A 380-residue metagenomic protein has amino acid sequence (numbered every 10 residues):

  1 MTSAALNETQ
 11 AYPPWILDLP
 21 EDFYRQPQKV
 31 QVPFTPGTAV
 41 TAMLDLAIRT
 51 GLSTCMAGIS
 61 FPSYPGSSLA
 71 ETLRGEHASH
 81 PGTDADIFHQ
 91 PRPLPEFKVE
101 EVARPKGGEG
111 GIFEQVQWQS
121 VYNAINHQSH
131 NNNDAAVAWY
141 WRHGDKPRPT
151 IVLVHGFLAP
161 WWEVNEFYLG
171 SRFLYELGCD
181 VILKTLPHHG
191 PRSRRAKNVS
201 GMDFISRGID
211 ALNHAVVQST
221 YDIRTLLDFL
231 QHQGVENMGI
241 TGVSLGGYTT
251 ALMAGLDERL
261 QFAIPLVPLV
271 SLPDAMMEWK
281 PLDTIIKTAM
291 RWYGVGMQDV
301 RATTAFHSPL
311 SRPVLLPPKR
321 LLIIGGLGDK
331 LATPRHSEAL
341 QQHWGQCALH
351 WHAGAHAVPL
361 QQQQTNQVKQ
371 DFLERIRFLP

Functional and structural regions predicted by a protein language model:
M1-A124: N-terminal targeting or regulatory segments adjacent to alpha/beta-hydrolase or S9 domains
H130-A135, R142-T150, L316: Proline/glycine-enriched tight loop/beta-turn segments at coil->beta junctions that connect or precede beta-strands
L153-V217: Cap/lid segment of the alpha/beta-hydrolase catalytic domain
T241-T250: Gly/Ala-rich beta-loop-alpha elbow adjacent to hydrolase catalytic centers
A251-Q298, W351: Hydrolase active-site cap/lid region
L316-P317, L322-G325, D329: Short beta-strand/loop motif that positions the catalytic acidic residue of the alpha/beta-hydrolase fold
K330-H336, Q361: Conserved alpha/beta-hydrolase "acid-adjacent" motif
G354-Q367: Catalytic histidine-centered segment of alpha/beta-hydrolase-like enzymes
